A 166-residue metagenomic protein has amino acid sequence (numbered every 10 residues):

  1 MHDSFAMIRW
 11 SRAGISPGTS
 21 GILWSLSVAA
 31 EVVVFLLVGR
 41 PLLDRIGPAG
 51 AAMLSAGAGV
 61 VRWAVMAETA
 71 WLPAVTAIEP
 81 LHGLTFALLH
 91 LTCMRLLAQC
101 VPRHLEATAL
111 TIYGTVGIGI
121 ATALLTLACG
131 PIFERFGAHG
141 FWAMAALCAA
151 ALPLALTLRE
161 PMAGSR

Functional and structural regions predicted by a protein language model:
M1-L23: Helix-loop boundary and gating motifs at the non-cytosolic
P17-G18, V101-Y113: Loop-to-transmembrane helix entry/capping segments in MFS-fold secondary transporters and related SLC/MFSD carriers
V33-G47, F133: Helix-to-loop junctions at the C-terminal end of transmembrane segments in multipass secondary transporters
G50-V65: Structural signature of the two symmetry-related core transmembrane helices
V65-I78: Helix-loop junctions at membrane interfaces in 12-TM secondary transporters
L88-P102: Intracellular juxtamembrane helix-capping segments at the cytosolic ends of symmetry-related transmembrane helices
A128-A150: A membrane-interface helix-boundary motif in multi-pass transporters
A143-R166: Multi-pass alpha-helical transporter architecture, strongest for 12-TM Major Facilitator/SLC carriers used
